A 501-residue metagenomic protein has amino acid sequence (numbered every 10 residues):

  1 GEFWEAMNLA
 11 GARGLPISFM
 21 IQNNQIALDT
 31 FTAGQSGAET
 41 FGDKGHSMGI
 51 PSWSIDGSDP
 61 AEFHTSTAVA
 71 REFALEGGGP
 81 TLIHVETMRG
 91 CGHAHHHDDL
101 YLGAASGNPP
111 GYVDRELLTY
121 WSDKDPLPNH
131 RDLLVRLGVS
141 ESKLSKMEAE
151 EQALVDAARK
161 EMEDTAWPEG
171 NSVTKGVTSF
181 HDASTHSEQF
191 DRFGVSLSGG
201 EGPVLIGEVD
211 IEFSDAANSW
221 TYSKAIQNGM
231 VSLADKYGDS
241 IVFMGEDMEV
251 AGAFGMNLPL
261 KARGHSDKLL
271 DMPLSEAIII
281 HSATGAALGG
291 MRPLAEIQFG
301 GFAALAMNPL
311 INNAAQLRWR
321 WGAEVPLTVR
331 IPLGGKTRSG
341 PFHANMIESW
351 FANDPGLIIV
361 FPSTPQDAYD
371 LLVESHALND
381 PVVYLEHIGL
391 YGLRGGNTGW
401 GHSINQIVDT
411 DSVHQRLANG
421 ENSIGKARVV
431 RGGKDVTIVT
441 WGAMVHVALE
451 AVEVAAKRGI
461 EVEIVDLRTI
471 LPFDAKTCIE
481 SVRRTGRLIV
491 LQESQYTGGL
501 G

Functional and structural regions predicted by a protein language model:
E2-I21, I311, A315, A475-I479: A short alpha/beta connector and helix-capping loop motif
F3-A6, A38-F41, T67, L127 (+3 more regions): Amphipathic alpha-helical segments in well-structured domains
E5, A12, T32, H181-G399 (+1 more regions): Thiamine diphosphate
A10, A70-A74, A286: Hydrophobic pocket-lining residues that define ligand/cofactor binding sites across diverse proteins
S18-D164, E169, L258-L260, G322-V325 (+3 more regions): Thiamine diphosphate
A153-P203: Terminal amphipathic helices with adjacent charged low-complexity linkers/tails
